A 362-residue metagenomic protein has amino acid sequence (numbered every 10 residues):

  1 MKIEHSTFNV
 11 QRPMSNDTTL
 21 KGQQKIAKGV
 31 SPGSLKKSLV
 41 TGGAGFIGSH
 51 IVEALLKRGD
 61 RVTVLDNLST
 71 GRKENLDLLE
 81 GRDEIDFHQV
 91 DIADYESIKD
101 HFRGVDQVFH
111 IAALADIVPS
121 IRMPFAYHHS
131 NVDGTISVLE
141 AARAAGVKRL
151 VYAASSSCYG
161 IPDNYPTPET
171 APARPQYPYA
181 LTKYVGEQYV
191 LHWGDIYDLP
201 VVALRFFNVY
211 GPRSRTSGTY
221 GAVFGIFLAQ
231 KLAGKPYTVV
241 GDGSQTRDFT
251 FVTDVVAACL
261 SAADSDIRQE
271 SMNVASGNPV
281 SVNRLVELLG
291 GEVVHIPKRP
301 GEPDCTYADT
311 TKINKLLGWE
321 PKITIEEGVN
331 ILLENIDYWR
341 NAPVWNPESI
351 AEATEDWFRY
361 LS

Functional and structural regions predicted by a protein language model:
K2-K21: Arg/Gly-rich low-complexity intrinsically disordered repeat tracts
N16-V209, T253, I331, N335 (+2 more regions): N-terminal Rossmann-like NAD(P)+-binding domain of SDR-like oxidoreductases, especially those catalyzing
T41, V209-R213, V239-T250, M272-V280 (+3 more regions): Glycine-rich Rossmann NAD(P)(H)-binding loop
I51, C259-A263, V286-L289, V329-I336: Hydrophobic "lid"/C-terminal helical patch of Rossmann-like NAD(P)-dependent dehydrogenase/epimerase domains
G71, A93, R122, S130-D133 (+7 more regions): Residue-level signal for the nucleotide or nucleotide-sugar donor/cofactor binding architecture
Y184, V209-G225, A233-K235, V240 (+4 more regions): Glycine/proline-rich active-site loop of Rossmann-fold NAD(P)-dependent oxidoreductases
V252, N283-R284, R299-P321, E327-I331 (+1 more regions): Conserved C-terminal active-site "lid" loop/helix of NAD(P)H-dependent oxidoreductases that clamps the redox cofactor
S265-P300, D309-T310: Mid/C-terminal beta-alpha module of Rossmann-like enzyme folds, strongest in SDR-family dehydrogenases/epimerases
